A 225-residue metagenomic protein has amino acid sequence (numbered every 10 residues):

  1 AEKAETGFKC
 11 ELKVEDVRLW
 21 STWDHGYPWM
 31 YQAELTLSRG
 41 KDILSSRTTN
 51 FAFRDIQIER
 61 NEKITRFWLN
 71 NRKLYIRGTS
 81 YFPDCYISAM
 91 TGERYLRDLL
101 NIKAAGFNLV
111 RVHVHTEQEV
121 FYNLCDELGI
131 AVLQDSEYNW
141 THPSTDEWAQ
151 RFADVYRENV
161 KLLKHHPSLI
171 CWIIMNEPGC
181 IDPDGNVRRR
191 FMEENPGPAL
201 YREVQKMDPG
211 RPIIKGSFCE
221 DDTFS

Functional and structural regions predicted by a protein language model:
A1-H113, E119, L124, G129 (+5 more regions): Secreted/periplasmic carbohydrate-active enzymes, especially glycoside hydrolases
L109-S225: Substrate-binding/catalytic cleft of secreted carbohydrate-active enzymes, primarily glycoside hydrolases
